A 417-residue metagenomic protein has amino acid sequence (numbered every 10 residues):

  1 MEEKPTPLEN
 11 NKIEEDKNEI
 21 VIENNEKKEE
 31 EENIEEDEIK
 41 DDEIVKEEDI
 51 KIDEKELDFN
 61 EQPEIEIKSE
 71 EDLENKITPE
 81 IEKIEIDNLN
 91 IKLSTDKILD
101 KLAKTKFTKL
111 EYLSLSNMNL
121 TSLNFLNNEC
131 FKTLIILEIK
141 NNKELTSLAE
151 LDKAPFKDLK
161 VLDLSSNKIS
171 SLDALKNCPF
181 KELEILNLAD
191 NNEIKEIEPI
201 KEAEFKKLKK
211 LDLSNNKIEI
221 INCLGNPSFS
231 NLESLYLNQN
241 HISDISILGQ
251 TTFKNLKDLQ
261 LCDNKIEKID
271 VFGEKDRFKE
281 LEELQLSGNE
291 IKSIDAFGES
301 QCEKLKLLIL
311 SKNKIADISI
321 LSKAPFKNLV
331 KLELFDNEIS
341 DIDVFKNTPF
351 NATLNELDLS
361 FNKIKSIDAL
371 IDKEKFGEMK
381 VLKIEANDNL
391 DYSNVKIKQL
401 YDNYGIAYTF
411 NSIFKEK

Functional and structural regions predicted by a protein language model:
M1-K68, N75-K76, T146: Charged, low-complexity intrinsically disordered regions
I52-N127, F131-I136, K140-E144: LRR N-terminal entry segment and analogous cap-like coil->beta motifs
L57, I84-D87, E111-L115, L134-I139 (+10 more regions): Conserved hydrophobic beta-strand positions in leucine-rich repeat
K76, L99-K106, N124-F131, A149-F156 (+10 more regions): A structural signal for leucine-rich repeat
K92, T121, L145-T146, S170 (+9 more regions): Leucine-rich repeat
M118, N142-K143, N167, N191-N192 (+8 more regions): Consensus "Asn ladder" position of solenoid repeat domains
L126-N128, K132-D190, K210-N215: A generic tandem-repeat structural signature
D336, P349-K417: Leucine-rich repeat domain C-terminal region
